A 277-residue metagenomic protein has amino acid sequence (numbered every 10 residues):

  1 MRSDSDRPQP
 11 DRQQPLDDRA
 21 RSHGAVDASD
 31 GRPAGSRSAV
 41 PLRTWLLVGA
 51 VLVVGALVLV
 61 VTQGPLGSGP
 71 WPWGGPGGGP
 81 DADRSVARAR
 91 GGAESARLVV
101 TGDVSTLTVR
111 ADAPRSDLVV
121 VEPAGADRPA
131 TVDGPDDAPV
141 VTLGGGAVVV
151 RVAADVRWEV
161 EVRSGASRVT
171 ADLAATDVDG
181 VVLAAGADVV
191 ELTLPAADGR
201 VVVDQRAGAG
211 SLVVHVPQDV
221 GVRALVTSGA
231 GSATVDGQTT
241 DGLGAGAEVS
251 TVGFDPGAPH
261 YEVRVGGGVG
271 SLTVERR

Functional and structural regions predicted by a protein language model:
M1-L42: Terminal targeting segments of Actinobacterial cell-envelope proteins
D4, R43-W45, G49, A56-V141 (+7 more regions): Short linear S-[DN]-x-LW-Φ motif typified by the pepsin-like aspartic protease active-site region
D18, A28, R32-G35, V40 (+3 more regions): Long, hydrophilic "mature protein body" segments
A28, G78-G79, D241, G246: Intrinsically disordered, low-complexity, compositionally biased regions/tails
G144, A174, V182, V189-R277: Short, surface-exposed interaction patches in beta-rich subdomains that mediate adhesion/assembly near membranes
G165, G186: Oxyanion-binding "anion nests"
